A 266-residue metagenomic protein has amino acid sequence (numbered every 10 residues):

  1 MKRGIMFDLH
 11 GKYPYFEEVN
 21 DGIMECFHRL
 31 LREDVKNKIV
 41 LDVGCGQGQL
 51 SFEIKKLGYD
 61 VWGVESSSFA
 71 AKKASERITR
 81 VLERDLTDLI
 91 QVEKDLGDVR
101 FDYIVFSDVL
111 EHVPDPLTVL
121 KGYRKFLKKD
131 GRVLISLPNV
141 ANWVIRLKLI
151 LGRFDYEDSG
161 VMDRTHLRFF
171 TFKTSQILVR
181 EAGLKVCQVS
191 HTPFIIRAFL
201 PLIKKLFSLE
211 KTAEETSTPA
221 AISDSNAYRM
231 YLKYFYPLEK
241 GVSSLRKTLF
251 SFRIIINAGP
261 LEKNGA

Functional and structural regions predicted by a protein language model:
M1-V99, Y103, L117-L120, H191 (+3 more regions): Conserved N-terminal segment of class I S-adenosyl-L-methionine
Y103-V109: A short beta-strand submotif of the Rossmann-like class I SAM-dependent methyltransferase core that lines
P114-T118, I145: Short N-terminal helix/helix-N-cap motif within the alpha/beta-hydrolase-1
L117-R132: A short glycine-rich, Lys/Arg-flanked "PGG" loop and its adjoining helix->strand segment in the class I
I135-L137: Acidic carboxylate diad motif detector
A141-H166: Short, glycine-/aromatic-enriched active-site segment of Class I SAM-dependent methyltransferases
L167-A182: Short alpha-helix
L184-I195: Conserved S-adenosyl-L-methionine
